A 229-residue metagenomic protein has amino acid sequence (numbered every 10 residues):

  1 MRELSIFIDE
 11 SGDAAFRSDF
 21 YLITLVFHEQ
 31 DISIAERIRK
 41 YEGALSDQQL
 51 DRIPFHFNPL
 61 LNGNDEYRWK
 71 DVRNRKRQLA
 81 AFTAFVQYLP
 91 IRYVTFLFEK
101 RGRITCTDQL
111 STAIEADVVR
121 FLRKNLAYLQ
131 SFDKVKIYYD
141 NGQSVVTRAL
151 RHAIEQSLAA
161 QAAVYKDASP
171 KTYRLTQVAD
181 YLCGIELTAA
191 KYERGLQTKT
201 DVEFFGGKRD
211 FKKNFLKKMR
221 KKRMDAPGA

Functional and structural regions predicted by a protein language model:
M1-A229: Phosphate-ester processing/binding pockets and catalytic centers
